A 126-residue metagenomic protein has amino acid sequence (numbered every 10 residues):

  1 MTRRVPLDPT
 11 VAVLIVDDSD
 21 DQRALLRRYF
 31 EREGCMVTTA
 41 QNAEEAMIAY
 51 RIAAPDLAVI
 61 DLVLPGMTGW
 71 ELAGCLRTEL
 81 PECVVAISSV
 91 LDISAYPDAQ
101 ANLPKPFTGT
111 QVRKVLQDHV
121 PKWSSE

Functional and structural regions predicted by a protein language model:
M1-L14, T108-E126: Non-catalytic signal-transmission and effector/linker regions of two-component phosphorelay proteins
A24-R32: Charged docking surfaces used in two-component/phosphorelay signaling
T39-L57: Acidic, metal-coordinating helix/loop segments flanking the phosphotransfer/catalytic sites of two-component signaling
N42, T68-E71: Acidic catalytic/metal-coordinating carboxylates
I48, W70-P81: Short amphipathic alpha-helix used as the core "switch/output" element in two-component signaling
D61: Active-site residues of response regulator receiver
P65: The feature encodes the CheY-like receiver
I87-S88: Hydrophobic/aromatic residues positioned on beta-strands within the core alpha/beta folds
